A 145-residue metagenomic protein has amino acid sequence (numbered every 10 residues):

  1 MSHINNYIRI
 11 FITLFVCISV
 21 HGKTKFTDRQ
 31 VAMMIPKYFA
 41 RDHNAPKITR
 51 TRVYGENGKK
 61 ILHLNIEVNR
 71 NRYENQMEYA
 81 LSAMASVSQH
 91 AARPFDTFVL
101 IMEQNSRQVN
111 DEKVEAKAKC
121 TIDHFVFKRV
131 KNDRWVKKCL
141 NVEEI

Functional and structural regions predicted by a protein language model:
N5-T13: Sec-dependent signal peptide recognition, specifically the positively charged N-region followed immediately by
T13-G22: Hydrophobic h-region of N-terminal signal peptides that target proteins for export in Gram-negative bacteria
K25-R29, Y73-E78: Soluble non-cytosolic domains of exported or imported proteins
K25-V68, R93-I145: Polar/charged, Gly/Pro-rich intrinsically disordered segments
E74-P94: Short, non-transmembrane amphipathic alpha-helical segments
